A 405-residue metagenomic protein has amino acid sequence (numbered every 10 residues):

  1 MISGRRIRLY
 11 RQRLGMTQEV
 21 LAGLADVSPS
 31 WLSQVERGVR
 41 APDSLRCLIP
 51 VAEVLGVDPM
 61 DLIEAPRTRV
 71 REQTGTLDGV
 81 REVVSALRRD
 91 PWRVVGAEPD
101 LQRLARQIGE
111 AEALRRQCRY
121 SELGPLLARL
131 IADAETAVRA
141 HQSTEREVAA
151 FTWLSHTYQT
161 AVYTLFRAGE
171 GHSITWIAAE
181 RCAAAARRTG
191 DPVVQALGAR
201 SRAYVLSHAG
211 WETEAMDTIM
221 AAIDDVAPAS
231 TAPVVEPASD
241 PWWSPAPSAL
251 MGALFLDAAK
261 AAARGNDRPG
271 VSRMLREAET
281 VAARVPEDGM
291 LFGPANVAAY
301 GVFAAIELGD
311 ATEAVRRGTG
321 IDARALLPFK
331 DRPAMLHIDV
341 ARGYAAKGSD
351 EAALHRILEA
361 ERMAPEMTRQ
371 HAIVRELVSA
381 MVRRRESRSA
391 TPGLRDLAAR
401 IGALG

Functional and structural regions predicted by a protein language model:
M1-L14: A short, Lys/Arg-rich alpha-helix, primarily the initiator
I7, Q18-A22, L32-E36, L62: Conserved hydrophobic/aromatic packing and binding residues within compact polymer-binding modules
R11, A22, A52: The alpha-helix within a helix-turn-helix
D26, R46-D61: DNA major-groove recognition helix of helix-turn-helix/homeodomain DNA-binding modules
D26-P42, P50, R67: Recognition helix of helix-turn-helix/homeodomain-like DNA-binding domains that insert into the DNA major groove
G56-R71, V297: Short C-terminal boundary/hinge segments that cap the last helix of small helical domains
E64-V95: Short, charged recognition helix plus adjacent turn of helix-turn-helix-like nucleic-acid-binding domains
L104-I108, E112-G405: Conserved binding/catalytic microenvironments
